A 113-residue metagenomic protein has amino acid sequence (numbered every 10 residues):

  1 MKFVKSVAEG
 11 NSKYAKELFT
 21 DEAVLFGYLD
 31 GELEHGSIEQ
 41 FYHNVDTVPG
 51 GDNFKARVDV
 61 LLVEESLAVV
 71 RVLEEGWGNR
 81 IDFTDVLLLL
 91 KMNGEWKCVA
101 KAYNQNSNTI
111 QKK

Functional and structural regions predicted by a protein language model:
M1-K5, F19-D30: Short, solvent-exposed secondary-structure junction/capping segments
V4-V7, I81: Extracytoplasmic/periplasmic, Sec-exported soluble proteins
V7-G10, V45: Hydrophobic residues in alpha-helical segments
G10-E22: Short, well-ordered alpha-helical segments enriched in acidic and aromatic residues
F19, L29, E74-G76, L87 (+1 more regions): A mature extracytoplasmic/lumenal domain signature
V24-L29, G36-D82: Surface-exposed, charged secondary-structure patches
D82-I110: Short beta-strand edge/turn micro-motifs at domain boundaries
